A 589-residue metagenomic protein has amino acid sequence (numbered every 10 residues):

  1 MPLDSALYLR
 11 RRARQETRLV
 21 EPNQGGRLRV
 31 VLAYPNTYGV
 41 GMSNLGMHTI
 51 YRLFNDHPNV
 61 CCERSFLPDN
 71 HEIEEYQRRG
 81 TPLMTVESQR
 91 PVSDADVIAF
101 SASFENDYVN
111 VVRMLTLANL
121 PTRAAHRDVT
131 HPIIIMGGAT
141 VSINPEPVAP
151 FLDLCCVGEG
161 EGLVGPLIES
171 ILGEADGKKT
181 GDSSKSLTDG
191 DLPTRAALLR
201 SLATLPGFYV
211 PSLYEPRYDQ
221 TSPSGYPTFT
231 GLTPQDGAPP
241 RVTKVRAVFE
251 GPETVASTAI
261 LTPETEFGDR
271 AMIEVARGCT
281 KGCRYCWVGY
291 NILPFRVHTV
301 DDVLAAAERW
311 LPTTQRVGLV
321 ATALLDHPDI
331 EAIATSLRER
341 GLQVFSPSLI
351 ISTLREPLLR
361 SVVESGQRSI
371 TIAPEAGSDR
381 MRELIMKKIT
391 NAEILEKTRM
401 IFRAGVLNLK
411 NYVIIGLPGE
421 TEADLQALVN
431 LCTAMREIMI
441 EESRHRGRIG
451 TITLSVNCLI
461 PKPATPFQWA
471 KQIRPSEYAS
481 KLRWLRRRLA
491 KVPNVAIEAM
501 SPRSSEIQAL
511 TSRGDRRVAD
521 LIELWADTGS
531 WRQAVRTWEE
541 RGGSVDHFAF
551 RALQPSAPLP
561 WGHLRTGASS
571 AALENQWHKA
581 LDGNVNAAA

Functional and structural regions predicted by a protein language model:
M1-E21, G26, L32, R217 (+3 more regions): Radical SAM enzyme core and accessory elements
P2-V31, Y38-G39, R217, T221-M272: N-terminal [4Fe-4S]-dependent radical SAM core
L32-Y34, D189, L304-T453, P461: Conserved SAM/AdoMet-binding glycine-rich loop
M47-T49, R79, L115, P150-C155 (+9 more regions): Short secondary-structure boundary/capping segments
P58-H71: A short beta-strand-loop structural module common to alpha/beta enzyme folds
P68-L232, P463-D515, I522-G529: Glycine-rich beta-alpha loop elements in corrinoid/cobalamin-binding modules across cobalamin-dependent enzymes
N70-H71, E215-Q220, I330, P357-L358 (+5 more regions): Flexible glycine/acidic-rich beta-alpha junction loops that bind and position SAM and/or redox cofactors in anaerobic
T265-T299: Canonical Radical SAM [4Fe-4S] cluster-binding loop centered on the CxxxCxxC motif and its immediate flanking residues
